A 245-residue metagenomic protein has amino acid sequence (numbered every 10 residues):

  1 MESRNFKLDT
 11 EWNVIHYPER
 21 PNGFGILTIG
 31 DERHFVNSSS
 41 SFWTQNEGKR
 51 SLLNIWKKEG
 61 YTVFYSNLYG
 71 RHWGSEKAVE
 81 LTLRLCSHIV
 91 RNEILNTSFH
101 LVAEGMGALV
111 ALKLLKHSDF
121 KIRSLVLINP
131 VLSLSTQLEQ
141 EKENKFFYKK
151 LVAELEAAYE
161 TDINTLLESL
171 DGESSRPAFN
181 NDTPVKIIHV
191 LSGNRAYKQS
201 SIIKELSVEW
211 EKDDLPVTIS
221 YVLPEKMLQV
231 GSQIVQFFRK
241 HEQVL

Functional and structural regions predicted by a protein language model:
F6-E59: Short, surface-exposed "cap/lid" segments of acyl-processing enzymes
T28, L101, I187-H189: Structural beta-sheet core signal
E32, T62, N67-R71, V131: Short beta-to-alpha linker loops that shape the active-site pocket of alpha/beta-hydrolase fold enzymes
K57-N67, G105, T183-K186: Glycine-rich, often proline-containing surface loops adjacent to acidic residues and nearby aromatics that form
H72-I94: Alpha/beta-hydrolase active-site loop
R91-N92, T97-F146: Primarily recognizes the serine-hydrolase "nucleophile elbow" in alpha/beta-hydrolase and SGNH/GDSL folds
E139-T161: A catalytic-pocket lid/entrance helix-loop region that shapes and gates access to the active site across common
A157-L245: Serine-hydrolase catalytic core
